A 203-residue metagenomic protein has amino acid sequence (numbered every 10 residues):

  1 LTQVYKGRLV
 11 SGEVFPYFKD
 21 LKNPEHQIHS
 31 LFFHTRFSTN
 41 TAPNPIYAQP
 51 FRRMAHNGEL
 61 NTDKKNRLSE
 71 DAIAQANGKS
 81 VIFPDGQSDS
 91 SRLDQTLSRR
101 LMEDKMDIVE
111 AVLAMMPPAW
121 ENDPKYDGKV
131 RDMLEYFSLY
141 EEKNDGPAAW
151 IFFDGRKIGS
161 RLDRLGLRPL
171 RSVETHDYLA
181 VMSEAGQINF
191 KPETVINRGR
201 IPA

Functional and structural regions predicted by a protein language model:
L1-A203: Conserved short alpha-helical segments that host acidic/polar catalytic motifs at enzyme active sites
